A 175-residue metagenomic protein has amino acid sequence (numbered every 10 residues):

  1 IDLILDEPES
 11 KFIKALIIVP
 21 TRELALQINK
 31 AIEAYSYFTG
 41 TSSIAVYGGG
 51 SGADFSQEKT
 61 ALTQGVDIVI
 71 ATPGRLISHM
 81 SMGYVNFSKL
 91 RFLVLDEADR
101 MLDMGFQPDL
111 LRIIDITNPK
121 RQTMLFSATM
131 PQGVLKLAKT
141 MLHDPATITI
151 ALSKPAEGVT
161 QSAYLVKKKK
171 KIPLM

Functional and structural regions predicted by a protein language model:
I1-P8: Short internal alpha-helix immediately C-terminal to a glycine-rich phosphate-binding loop in Rossmann-like
P8-S81, K89-F92, L135-K139, T147-I150: Conserved nucleic-acid-binding Ia/Ib motif block in the N-terminal RecA-like helicase ATPase lobe
L16, P20, Y47, L102 (+2 more regions): Small/polar loops that bind or transfer phosphate-bearing groups
I28-A34, N86-A156: Post-DEXD/H (motif II) to motif III coupling segment of the RecA-like Helicase ATP-binding lobe
S43-A45, T123, P145-T147, Q161-L165: Conserved beta-strand scaffold positions in the cores of enzyme catalytic domains, especially in NTP/NDP-utilizing
A53-S56, M104-P108, V166-K170: Conserved phosphate-coordination/catalytic loops
R75, D109-R112, K170-L174: Well-ordered alpha-helical segments embedded in enzymatic catalytic cores
G158-M175: Conserved interdomain hinge at the start of the Helicase C-terminal
